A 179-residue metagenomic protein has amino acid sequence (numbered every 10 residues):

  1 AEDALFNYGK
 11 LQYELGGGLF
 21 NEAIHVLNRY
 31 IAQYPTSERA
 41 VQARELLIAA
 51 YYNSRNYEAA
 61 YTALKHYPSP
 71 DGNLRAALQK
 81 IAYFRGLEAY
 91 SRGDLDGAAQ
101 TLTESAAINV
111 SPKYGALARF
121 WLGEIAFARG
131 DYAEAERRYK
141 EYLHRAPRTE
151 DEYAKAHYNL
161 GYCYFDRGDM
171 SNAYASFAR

Functional and structural regions predicted by a protein language model:
A1-R179: Acidic, polar-rich low-complexity tracts and alpha-helical solenoid repeat scaffolds
